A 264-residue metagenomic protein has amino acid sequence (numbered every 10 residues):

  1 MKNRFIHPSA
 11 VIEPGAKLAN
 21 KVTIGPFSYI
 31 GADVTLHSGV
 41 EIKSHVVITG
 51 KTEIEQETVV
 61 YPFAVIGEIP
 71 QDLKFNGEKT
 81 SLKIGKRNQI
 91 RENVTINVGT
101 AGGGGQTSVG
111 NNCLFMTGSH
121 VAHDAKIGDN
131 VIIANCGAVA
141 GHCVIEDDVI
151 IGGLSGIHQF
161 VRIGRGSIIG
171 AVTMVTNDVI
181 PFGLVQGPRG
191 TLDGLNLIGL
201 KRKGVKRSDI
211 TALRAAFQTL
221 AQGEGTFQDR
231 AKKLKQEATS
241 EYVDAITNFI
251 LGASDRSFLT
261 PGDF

Functional and structural regions predicted by a protein language model:
M1-S9, P14-G15, N20-K21, E57 (+6 more regions): Terminal amphipathic alpha-helical/low-complexity segments used for targeting or macromolecular assembly
R4-T191: Structural signal for interior beta-strand "rungs" in well-ordered beta-sheet cores of soluble enzyme domains
